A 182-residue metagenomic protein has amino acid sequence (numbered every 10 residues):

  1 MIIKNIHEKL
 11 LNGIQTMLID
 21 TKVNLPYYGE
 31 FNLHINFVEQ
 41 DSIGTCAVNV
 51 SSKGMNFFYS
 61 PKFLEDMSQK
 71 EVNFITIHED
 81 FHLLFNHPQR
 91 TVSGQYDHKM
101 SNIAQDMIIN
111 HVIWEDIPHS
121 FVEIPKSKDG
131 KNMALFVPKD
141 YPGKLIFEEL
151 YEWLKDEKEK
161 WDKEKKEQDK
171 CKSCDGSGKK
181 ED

Functional and structural regions predicted by a protein language model:
M1-F74, D80-D182: Short, functionally important secondary-structure microenvironments
